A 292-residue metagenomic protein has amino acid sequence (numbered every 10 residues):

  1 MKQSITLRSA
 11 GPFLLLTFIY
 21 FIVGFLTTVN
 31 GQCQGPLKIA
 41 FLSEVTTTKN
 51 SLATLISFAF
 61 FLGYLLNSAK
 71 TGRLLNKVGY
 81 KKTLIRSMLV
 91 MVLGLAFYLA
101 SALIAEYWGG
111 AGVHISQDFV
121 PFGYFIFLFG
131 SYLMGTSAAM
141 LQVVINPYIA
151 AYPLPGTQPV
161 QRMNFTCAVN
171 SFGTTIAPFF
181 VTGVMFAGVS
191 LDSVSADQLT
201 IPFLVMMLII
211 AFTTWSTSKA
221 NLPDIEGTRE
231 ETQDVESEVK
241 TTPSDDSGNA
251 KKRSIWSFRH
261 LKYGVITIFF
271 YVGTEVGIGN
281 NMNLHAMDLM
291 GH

Functional and structural regions predicted by a protein language model:
M1-V23, I115-D118, G123, K252-S257: Cytosolic juxtamembrane N-terminal segment immediately preceding the first transmembrane helix of multi-pass
G11-F41, Q142-N146, I278-A286: Extracytoplasmic
N30-Q34, R253-H292: Extracytoplasmic gate region of multi-pass secondary transporters
T54-L75: Central cavity-lining transmembrane alpha-helices of secondary-active solute carriers, predominantly the Major
L89-V120: C-terminal ends and interior cores of transmembrane alpha-helices in multi-pass membrane transporters/permeases
Q161-F186: Glycine-rich segments within core transmembrane alpha-helices of 12-TM secondary carriers
A177, V181-V189, P202-D234, E238: C-terminal membrane-cytosol helix-exit motif in multi-pass small-molecule transporters
